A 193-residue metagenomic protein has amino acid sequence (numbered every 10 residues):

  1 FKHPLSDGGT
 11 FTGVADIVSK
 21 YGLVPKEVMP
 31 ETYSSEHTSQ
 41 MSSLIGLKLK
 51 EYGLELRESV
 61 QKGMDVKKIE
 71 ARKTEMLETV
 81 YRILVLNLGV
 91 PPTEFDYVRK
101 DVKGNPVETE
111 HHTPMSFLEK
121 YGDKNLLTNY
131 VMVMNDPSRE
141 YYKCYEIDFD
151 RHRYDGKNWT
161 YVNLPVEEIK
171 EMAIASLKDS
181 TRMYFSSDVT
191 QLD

Functional and structural regions predicted by a protein language model:
F1-D193: Catalytic-core signature of thiol
